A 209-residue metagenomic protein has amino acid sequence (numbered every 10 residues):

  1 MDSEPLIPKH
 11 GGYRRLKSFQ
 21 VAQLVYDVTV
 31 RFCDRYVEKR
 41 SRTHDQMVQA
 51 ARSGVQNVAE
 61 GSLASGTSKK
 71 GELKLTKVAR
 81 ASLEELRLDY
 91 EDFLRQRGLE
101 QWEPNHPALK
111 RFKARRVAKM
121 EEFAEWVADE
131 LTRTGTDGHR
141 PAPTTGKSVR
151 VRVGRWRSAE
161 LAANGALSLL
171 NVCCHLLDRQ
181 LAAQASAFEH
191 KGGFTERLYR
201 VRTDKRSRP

Functional and structural regions predicted by a protein language model:
M1-P209: Amphipathic alpha-helical assembly/interaction segments
